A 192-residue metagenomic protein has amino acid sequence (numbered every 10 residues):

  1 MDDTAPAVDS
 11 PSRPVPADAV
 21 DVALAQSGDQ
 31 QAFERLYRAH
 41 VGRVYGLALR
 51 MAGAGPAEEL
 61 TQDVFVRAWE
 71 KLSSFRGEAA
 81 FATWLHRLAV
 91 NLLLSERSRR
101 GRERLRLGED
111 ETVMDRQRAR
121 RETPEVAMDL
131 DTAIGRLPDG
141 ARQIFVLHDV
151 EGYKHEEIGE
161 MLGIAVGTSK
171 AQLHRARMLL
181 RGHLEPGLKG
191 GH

Functional and structural regions predicted by a protein language model:
D2-D9, L24, L105, D129-R136 (+3 more regions): C-terminal edge and immediately downstream basic/flexible tail or linker adjoining helix-turn-helix-like DNA-binding
D3, Q26-R35, Y45-D63, V166 (+1 more regions): Short, charged helix-capping/linker segments at alpha-helix termini
V8-P11, R99, R104, E111-G135: Acidic, proline/glycine-rich intrinsically disordered inter-domain spacer in sigma factors
Q26-S27, R50-A54, D63-A80, R99-E103: Sigma70-family region 2
Y37-G55, K71, I134, E185-P186: Amphipathic, Lys/Arg- and hydrophobic-enriched alpha-helical face
E59-V66, A79-N91: Structural recognition of an alpha-helix C-terminal capping motif at a helix-to-coil junction
E70-G77, R87-G108, E122-T123: Arg/Lys-rich amphipathic alpha helix in sigma70-family domain 2
G135, D139-Q143, E151-T168: Helix-turn-helix DNA-binding module
